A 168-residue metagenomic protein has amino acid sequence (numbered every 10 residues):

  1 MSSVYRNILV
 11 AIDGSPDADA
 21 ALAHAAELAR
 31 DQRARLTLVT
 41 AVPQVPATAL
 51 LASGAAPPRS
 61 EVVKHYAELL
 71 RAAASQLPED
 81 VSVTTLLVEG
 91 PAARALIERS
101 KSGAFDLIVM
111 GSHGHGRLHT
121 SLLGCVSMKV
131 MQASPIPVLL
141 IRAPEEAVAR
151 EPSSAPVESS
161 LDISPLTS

Functional and structural regions predicted by a protein language model:
M1-V4, S75-I108, E146-A155, L161-S168: Structural beta-alpha unit
S2-A52, P144-A147, A155-S168: Small/aliphatic-rich secondary-structure junction motif
A21, T48-L51, A95-E98, T120-L122 (+1 more regions): Short, well-ordered secondary-structure micro-motifs
T37-V39, T84-V88, L139: General small-molecule cofactor/ligand-binding pocket signal
A55-E68: A short acidic, glycine-rich active-site loop that binds or catalyzes chemistry on phosphate/adenosine moieties
L107-Q132, A147-R150: Glycine-rich, Arg-bearing micro-motifs that act as flexible, cationic patches
I136-P144: Short, flexible loop segments at boundaries between secondary-structure elements
